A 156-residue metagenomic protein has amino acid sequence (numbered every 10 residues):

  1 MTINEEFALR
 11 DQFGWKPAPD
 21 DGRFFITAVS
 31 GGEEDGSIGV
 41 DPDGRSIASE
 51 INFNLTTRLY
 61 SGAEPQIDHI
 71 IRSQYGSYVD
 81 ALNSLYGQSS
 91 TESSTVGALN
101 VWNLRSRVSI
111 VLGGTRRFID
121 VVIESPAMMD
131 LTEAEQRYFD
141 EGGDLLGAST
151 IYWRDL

Functional and structural regions predicted by a protein language model:
M1-V96, R107-S109, T115-L156: Short helix/turn-capping signatures at newly exposed starts of structured segments
